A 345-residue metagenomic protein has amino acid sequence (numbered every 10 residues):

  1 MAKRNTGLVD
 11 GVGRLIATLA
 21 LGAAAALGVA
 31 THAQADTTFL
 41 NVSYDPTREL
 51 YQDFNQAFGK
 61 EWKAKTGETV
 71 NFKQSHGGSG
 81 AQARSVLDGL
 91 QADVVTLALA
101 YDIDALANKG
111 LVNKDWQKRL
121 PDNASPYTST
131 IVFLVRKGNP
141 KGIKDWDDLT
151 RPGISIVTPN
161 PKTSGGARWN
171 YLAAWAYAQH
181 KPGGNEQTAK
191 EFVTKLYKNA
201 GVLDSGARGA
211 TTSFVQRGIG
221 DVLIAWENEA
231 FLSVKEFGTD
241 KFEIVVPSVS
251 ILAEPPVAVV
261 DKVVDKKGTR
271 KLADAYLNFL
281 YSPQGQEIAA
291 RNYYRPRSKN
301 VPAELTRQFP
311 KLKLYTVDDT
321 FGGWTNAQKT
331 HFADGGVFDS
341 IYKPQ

Functional and structural regions predicted by a protein language model:
K3, D10-G28: Bacterial N-terminal signal peptides
V29-A35: Sec/Tat signal peptide C-region and signal peptidase I cleavage site
D36-S164, Y342-K343: N-terminal segment of the mature folded domain
V42-Y44, V135-K137, S155-P182, Y197-A200 (+1 more regions): Short beta-strand->loop
T130-N139, E254-K271, I288-N292: A bilobed periplasmic-binding-protein/Venus flytrap-type ligand-binding module shared by bacterial periplasmic
G138-K144, T163, A176-G184, V263-K271: Short helix-loop capping/hinge motifs at secondary-structure junctions, enriched in acidic/polar residues
K181-S248: Ligand-binding pocket segment of bilobal, Venus flytrap-like solute-binding proteins
V264-Q345: Extracellular/periplasmic juxtamembrane helices and adjacent flexible linkers that interface with membrane partners
